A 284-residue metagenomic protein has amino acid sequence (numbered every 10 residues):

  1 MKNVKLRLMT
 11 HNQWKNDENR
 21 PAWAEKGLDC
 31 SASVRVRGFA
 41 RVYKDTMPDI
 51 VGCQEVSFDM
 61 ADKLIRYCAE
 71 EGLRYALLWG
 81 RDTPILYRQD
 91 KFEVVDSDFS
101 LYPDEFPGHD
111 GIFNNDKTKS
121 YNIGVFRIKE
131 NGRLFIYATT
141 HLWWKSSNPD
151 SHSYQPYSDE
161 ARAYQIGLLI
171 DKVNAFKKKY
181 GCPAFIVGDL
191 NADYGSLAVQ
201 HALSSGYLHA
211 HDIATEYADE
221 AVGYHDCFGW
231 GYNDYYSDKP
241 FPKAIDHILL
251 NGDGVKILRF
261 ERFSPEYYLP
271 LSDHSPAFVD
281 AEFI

Functional and structural regions predicted by a protein language model:
M1-Y67, I284: N-terminal, active-site-proximal structural segment of metallo-dependent hydrolase catalytic domains
L6, D49-I50, F135, P183-F185 (+1 more regions): Short, Asp-centered acidic motifs that coordinate Mg2+ and/or phosphate in catalytic or ligand-binding sites
T10-R35, P103-N115, W143-A161: Acidic/histidine-rich helix-loop elements that form or flank divalent-metal/phosphate-binding sites at the catalytic
N12-Q13, T140-L142, D189-L190, S275: Active-site metal-binding loops of divalent metal-dependent hydrolases
K15-E18, F58-D62, K145-N148, N191-V199 (+1 more regions): Active-site environment of divalent metal-dependent phosphoester hydrolases
I50-W144, E261: Structured beta-strand-rich core segments of catalytic domains in phosphoester-bond hydrolases
S120-T140, S153-A192, V199: His/acidic metal-ligating clusters that form di-metal
N174-F185, N191-I284: Metal-dependent phosphoester-hydrolase catalytic domains
